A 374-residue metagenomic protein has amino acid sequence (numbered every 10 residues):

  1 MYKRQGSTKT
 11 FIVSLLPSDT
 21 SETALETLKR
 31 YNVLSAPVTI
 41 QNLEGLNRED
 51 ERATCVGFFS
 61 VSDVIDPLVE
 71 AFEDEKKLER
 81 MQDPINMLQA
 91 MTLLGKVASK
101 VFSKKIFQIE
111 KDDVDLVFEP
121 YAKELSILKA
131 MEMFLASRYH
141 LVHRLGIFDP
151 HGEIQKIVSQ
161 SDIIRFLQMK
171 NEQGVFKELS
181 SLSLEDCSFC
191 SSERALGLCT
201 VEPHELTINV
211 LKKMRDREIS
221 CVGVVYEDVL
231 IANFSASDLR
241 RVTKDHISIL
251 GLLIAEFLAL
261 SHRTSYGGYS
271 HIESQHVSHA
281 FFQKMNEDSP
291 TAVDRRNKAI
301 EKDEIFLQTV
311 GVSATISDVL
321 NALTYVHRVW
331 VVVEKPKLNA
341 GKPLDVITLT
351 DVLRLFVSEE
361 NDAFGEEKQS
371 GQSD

Functional and structural regions predicted by a protein language model:
M1-Y31, T39-N42, K77-S137, Q173-I219 (+6 more regions): Bateman/CBS regulatory modules and CBS-like beta-alpha motifs in cytosolic regions of diverse proteins
L28, A36-S62, F134-S137, L145-S161 (+4 more regions): A glycine-centered beta-loop-beta connector
D63-E79, I164-K177, D238-A255, V352-E366: A short, polar/charged loop-to-alpha-helix boundary motif
V114-Q168, E172, R240: Active-site-facing alpha/beta catalytic cores
